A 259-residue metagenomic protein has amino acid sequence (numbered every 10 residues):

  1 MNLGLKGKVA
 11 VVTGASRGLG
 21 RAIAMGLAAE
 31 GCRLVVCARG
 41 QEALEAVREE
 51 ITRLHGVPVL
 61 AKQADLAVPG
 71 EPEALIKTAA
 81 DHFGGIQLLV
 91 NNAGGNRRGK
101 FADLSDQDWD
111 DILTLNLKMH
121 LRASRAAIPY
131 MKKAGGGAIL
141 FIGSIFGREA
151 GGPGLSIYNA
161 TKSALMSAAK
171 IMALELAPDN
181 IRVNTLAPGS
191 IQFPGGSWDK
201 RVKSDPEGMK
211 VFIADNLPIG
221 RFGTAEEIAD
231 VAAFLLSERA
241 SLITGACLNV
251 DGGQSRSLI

Functional and structural regions predicted by a protein language model:
V9, S16-R17: Conserved glycine-rich cofactor-binding loop
K100-F101, D108-L113, M209, I213: Substrate-binding pocket helix/loop in short-chain dehydrogenase/reductase
S124, T161, A169: Active-site helix of classical SDR
P129, L174-E175, S241: Alpha-helical segment proximal to the catalytic Tyr-Lys
S144: Residue(s) in the substrate-gating loop at a strand-loop-helix junction that position the organic substrate next
A177, R182, I243-G245: Short, small/polar-rich loop/turn modules that mediate ligand/substrate recognition or access, typified
A233, T244-I259: Short C-terminal tail/terminal secondary-structure segment of NAD(P)H-dependent dehydrogenase/reductase domains
